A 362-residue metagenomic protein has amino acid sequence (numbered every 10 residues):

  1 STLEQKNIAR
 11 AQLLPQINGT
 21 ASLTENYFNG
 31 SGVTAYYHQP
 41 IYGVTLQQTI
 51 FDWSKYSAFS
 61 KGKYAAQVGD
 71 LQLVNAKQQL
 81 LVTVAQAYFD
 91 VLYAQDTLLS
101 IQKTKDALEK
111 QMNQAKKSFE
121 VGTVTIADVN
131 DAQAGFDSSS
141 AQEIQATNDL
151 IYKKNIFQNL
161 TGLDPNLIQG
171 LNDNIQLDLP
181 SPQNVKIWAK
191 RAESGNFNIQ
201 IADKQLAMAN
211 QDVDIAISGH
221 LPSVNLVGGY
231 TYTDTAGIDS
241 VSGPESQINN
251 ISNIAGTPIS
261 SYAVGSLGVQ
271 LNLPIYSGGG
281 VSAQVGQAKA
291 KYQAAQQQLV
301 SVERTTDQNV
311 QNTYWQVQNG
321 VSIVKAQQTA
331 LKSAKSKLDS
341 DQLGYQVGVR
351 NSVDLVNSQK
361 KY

Functional and structural regions predicted by a protein language model:
S1-A9, A76, L80-L99, K110 (+5 more regions): Amphipathic alpha-helical coiled-coil segments
S1-N18, P165, L171-A207, P274-I275 (+2 more regions): Bacterial Sec-pathway N-terminal export signals of envelope proteins
Q12-L14, L81, T125, H220: Short, glycine-/polar-rich solvent-exposed loops and beta-turns at beta-strand/coil boundaries
Q16-N75, Q200-D212, H220-V302, T313: Small/polar-residue-enriched beta-strand and adjacent coil segments characteristic of outer-membrane beta-barrel
S31-G32, D96-I101, D173, G256-T257 (+1 more regions): A ubiquitous short alpha-helical element
K63, I126-D137, G286, S352-K360: Short, charged, amphipathic alpha-helical segments
Q79-E193, Q316, G320, Y362: Periplasmic alpha-helical coiled-coil/stalk elements that build and connect Gram-negative outer-membrane
T123-V124, F197, V349-R350: Residue-level recognition of short, well-ordered coil/turn positions that link secondary-structure elements
